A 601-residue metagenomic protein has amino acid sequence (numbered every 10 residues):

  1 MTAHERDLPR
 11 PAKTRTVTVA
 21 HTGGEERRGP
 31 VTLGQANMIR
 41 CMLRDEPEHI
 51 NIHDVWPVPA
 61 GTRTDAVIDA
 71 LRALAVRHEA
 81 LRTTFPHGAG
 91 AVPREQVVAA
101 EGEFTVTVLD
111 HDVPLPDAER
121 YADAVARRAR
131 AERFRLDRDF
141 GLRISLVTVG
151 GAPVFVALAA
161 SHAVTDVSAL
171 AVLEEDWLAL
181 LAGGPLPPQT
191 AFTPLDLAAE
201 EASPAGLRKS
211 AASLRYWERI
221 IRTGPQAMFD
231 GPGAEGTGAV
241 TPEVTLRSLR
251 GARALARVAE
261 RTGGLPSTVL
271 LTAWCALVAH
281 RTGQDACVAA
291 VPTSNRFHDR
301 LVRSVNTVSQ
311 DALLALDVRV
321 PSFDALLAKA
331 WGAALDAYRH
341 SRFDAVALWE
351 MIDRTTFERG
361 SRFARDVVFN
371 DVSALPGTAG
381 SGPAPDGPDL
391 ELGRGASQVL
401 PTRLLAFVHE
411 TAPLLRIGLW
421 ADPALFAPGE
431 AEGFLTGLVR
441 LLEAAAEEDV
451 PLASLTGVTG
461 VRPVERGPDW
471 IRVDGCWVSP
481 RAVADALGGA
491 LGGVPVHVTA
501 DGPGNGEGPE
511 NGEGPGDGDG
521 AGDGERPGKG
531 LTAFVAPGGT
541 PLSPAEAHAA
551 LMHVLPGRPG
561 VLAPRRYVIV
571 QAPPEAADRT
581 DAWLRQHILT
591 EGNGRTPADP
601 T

Functional and structural regions predicted by a protein language model:
M1-D45, D69-P114, F140, T193-T241 (+1 more regions): Short amphipathic alpha-helices and their capping loops
A3, K13-E26, A60-V76, P93-R138 (+4 more regions): A short, small/polar-residue-rich loop/turn motif at beta-strand boundaries within alpha/beta enzyme cores
A3-H4, R28-G29, D139-D196, E430-A444: Active-site-proximal acidic secondary-structure segment that organizes catalysis
V17-R28, P47-A66, L136-A157, A234-H298 (+3 more regions): Gly/Ser/Thr-rich phosphate-binding loops and adjoining beta-strand/alpha-helix segments that form adenosine-phosphate
G24-E25, D45-N51, E79-A80, A152-P153 (+6 more regions): His-Asp-centered acyl/peptidyl-transfer active-site segments
H78, R82, E174-E175, D285-P292 (+4 more regions): Extended, hydrophobic beta-loop-alpha segments that form or line the acyl/peptidyl-thioester binding and transfer paths
T84-F85, L181-T193, E218-A227, G429-V464 (+3 more regions): A short N-terminal helical cap/helix-turn-helix that marks the beginning of AMP-binding/adenylate-forming
